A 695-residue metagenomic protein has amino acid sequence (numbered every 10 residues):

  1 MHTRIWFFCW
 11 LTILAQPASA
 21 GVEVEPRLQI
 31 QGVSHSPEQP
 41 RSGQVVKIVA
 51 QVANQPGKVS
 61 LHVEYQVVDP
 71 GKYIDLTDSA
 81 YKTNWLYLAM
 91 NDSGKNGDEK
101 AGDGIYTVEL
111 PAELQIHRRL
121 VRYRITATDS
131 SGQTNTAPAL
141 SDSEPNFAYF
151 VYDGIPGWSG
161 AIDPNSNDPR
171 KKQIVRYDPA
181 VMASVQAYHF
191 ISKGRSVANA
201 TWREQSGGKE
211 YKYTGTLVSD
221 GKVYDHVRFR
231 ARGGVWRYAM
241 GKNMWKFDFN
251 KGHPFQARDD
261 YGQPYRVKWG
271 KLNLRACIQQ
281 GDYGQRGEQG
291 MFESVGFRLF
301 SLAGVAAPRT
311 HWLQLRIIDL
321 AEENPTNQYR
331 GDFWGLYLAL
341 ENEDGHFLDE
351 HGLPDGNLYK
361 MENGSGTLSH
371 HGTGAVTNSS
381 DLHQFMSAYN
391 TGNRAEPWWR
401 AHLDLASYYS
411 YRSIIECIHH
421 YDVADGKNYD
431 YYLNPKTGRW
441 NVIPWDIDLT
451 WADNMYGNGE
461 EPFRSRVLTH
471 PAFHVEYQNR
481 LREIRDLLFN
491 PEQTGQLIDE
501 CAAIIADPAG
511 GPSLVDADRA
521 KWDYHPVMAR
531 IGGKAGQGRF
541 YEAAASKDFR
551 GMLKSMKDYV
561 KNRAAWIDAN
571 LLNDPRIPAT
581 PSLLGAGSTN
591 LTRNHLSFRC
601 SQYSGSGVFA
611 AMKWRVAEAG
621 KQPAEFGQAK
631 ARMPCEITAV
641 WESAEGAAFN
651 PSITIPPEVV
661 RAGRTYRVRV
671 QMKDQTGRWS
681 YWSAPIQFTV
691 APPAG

Functional and structural regions predicted by a protein language model:
S19-V218, T580-N590, H595, G663 (+1 more regions): Glycan-association/targeting regions that enable binding to alpha-glucans and other polysaccharides
G43-V45, H62, Y149-V295, F626-A631 (+1 more regions): Conserved NTP-binding catalytic cores of kinases and kinase-like/nucleotidyltransferase enzymes across multiple kinase
Q55-V63, D69-L76, Y603-A631: Solvent-exposed loop/turn segments flanking beta-strands in beta-repeat/beta-sandwich domains
S93-I105, L114-Q115, R615-R661: Recognizes extended acidic, P/S/T-rich segments that occur within or adjacent to Ig-like beta-sandwich modules
A137, S643, S680-P685: Short Trp-Ser/Thr-centered turn/loop motifs at beta-strand boundaries
F190, M244-Y283, G290, L302-P308 (+2 more regions): Internal "kinase-insert"/substrate-recognition segments embedded within catalytic cores of ATP-dependent enzymes
M240, Q285, S387-D425, Y429-S604: Middle-to-C-terminal accessory/interaction subdomains
V660-Q675: Beta-strand-rich modules
